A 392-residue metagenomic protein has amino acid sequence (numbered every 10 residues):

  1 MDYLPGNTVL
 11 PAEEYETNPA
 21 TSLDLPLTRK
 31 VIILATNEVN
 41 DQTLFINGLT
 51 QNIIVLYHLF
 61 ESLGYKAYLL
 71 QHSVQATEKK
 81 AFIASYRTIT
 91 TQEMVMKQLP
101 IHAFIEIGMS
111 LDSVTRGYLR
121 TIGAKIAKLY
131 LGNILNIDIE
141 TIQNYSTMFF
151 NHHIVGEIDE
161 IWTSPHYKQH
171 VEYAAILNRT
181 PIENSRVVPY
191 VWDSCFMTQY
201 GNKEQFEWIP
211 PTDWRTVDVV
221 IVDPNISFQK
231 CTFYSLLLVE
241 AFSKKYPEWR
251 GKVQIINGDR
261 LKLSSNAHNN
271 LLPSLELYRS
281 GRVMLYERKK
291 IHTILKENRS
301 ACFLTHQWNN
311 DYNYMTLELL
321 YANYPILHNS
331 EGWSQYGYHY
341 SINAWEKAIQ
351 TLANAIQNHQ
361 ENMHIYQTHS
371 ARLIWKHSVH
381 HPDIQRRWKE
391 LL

Functional and structural regions predicted by a protein language model:
D2-L23, L34-Q42, T50-E160, Y167-E172 (+1 more regions): Extended catalytic core of nucleotide-activated donor transferases of GT-like folds
Y3-L4, E14-T17, N358-L392: C-terminal amphipathic helix plus adjacent low-complexity, charged tail appended to glycosyltransferase catalytic
F45, N52, H170-E172, N178-Y278: Conserved catalytic-core segment of nucleotide-activated headgroup transferases in glycan assembly
L49-L56, L111-V114, T141-F149, C231-F242 (+3 more regions): Well-ordered, non-membrane alpha-helical segments in soluble/globular domains
Q71, I105-M109, L129-Y130, S164-P165 (+4 more regions): Short His-Asn-centered micro-motif
I139-F206, V379-P382, R387: A short, active-site helix/loop in glycosyltransferases that binds the activated sugar's phosphate group
D259-A322: Donor nucleotide-activated moiety binding/catalytic core segment of transferases that use nucleotide-activated donors
N298, C302-K376: Catalytic binding pocket for nucleotide-activated donors in carbohydrate/polymer assembly enzymes
